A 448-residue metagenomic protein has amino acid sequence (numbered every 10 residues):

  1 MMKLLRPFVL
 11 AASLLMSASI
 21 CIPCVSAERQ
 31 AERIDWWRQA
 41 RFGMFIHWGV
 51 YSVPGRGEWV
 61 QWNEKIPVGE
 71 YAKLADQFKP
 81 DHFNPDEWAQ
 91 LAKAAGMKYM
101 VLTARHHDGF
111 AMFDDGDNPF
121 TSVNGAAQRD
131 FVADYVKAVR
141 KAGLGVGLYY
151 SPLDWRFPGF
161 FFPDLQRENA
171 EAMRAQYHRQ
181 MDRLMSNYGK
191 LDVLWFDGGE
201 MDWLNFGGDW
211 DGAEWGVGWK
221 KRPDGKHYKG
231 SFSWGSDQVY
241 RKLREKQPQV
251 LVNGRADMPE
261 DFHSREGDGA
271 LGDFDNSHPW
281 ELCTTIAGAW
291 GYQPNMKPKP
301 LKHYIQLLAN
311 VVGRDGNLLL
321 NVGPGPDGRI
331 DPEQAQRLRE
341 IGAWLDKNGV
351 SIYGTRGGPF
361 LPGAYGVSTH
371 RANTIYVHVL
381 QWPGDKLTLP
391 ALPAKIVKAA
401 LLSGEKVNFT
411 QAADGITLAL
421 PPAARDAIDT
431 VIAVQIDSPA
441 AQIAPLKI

Functional and structural regions predicted by a protein language model:
M1-L5: N-terminal secretory signal peptides that target proteins for export/translocation
R6, P23-V25: Intrinsically disordered, low-complexity repeat segments enriched in small/polar residues
V9-I20: Bacterial N-terminal signal peptides
V25-I448: Mature catalytic domains of secreted/periplasmic carbohydrate-active enzymes
